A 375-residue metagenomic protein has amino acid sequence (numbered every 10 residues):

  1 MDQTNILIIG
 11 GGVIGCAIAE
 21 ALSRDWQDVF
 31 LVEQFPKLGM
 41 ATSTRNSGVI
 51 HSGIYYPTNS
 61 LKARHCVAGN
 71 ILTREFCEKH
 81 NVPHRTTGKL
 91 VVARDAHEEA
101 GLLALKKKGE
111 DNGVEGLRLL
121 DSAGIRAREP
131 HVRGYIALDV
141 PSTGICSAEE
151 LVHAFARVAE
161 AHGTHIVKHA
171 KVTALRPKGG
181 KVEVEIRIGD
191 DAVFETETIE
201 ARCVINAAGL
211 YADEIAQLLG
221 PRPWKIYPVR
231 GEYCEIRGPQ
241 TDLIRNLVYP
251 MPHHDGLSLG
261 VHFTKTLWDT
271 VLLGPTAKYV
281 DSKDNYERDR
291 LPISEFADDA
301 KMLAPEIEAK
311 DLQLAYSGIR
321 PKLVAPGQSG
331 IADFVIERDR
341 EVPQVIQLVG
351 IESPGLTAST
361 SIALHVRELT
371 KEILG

Functional and structural regions predicted by a protein language model:
T4, T44, K178, I331-G375: C-terminal lid/capping helical subdomain adjacent to the catalytic/cofactor pocket in oxidative enzymes
T4-L31: N-terminal Rossmann-like FAD-binding beta1-loop-alpha1 element of flavoenzymes
I14, K37, Y211: Conserved Rossmann-like nucleotide-cofactor binding loop
E20-A21, I50, V82-R85, G180 (+2 more regions): Active-site substrate-recognition segment that forms the wall of the catalytic cavity or substrate channel
S23-R45: Glycine-rich FAD pyrophosphate-binding loop
G48-G124, R128, G134, G260-V261: Dinucleotide-binding Rossmann-like beta1-alpha1 core, especially the glycine-rich loop that anchors the ADP
P57-A68, V92-G101, D139-R157, V167 (+2 more regions): Short beta-strand to alpha-helix junction loop
L138-R202, T360, L369: Helical element adjacent to the flavin cofactor pocket in flavoenzyme catalytic cores
